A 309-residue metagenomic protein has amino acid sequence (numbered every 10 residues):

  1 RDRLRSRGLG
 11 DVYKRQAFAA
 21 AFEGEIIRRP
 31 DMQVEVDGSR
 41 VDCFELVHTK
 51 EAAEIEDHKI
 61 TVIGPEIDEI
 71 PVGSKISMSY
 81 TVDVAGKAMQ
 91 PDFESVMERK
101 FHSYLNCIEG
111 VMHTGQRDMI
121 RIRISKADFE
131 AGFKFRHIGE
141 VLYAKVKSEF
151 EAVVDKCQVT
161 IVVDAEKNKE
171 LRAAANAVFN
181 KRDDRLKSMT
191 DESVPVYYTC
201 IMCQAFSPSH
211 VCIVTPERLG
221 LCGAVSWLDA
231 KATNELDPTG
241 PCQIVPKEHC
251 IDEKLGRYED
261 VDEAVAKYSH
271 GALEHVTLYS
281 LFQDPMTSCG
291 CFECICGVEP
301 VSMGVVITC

Functional and structural regions predicted by a protein language model:
D2-Y13: Single conserved hydrophobic/aromatic residue that forms the stacking wall/gate of nucleotide- or nucleobase-binding
Q16-V72: Non-catalytic protein-protein interaction scaffold segments in large eukaryotic complex-forming proteins
S95-I108, M112-H113, I120-T160, D229-C309: A motif-centric signal for short, conserved binding hotspots located in accessible loops or intrinsically disordered
G139-D191: A broadly conserved sequence feature marking short terminus-proximal activation segments in nucleic acid-centric
N168-A205, V261-L273: Short, charged low-complexity linear segments at domain edges
V196-T199, P208, R218, S280-G290: Short metal-coordination and nucleic-acid-contact micro-motifs, chiefly zinc-binding Cys/His arrays
C200-C203, C212, C222, C289-C291: Short cysteine clusters
T215-S226: Cysteine-rich micro-motifs
